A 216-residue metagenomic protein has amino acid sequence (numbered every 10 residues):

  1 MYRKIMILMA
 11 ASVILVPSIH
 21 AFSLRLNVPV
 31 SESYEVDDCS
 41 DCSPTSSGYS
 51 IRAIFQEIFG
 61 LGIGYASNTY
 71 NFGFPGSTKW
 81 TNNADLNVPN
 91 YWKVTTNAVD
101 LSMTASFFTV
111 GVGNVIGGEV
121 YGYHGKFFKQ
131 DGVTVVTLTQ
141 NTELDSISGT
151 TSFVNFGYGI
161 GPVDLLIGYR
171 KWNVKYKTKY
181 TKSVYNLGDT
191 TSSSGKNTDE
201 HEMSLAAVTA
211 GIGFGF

Functional and structural regions predicted by a protein language model:
M1-S23: Cleavable N-terminal export/targeting peptides
R3, P17-H20, E57-L61, S106 (+2 more regions): Short coil turns and loop connectors of transmembrane beta-barrels in diderm outer membranes and organellar homologs
H20-N87, V99, A105, K129 (+1 more regions): Short glycine/proline- and aromatic-enriched beta-strand/turn motifs that initiate or cap beta-hairpins
S23-R25, I160, E202-F216: Outer-membrane beta-barrel "beta-signal"
V28-Y34, Y65-N71, F107, N114-F128 (+3 more regions): Transmembrane beta-strands of outer-membrane beta-barrel pores
D41-A53, E57, T69, K93-S106 (+3 more regions): Residues that define the transmembrane beta-barrel architecture of outer-membrane proteins
R52, G62-G64, G111-G113, N155 (+1 more regions): Outer-envelope exported proteins of Gram-negative bacteria
P75-N90, F128-N141, K177-N197: Solvent-exposed loop segments that connect transmembrane elements
